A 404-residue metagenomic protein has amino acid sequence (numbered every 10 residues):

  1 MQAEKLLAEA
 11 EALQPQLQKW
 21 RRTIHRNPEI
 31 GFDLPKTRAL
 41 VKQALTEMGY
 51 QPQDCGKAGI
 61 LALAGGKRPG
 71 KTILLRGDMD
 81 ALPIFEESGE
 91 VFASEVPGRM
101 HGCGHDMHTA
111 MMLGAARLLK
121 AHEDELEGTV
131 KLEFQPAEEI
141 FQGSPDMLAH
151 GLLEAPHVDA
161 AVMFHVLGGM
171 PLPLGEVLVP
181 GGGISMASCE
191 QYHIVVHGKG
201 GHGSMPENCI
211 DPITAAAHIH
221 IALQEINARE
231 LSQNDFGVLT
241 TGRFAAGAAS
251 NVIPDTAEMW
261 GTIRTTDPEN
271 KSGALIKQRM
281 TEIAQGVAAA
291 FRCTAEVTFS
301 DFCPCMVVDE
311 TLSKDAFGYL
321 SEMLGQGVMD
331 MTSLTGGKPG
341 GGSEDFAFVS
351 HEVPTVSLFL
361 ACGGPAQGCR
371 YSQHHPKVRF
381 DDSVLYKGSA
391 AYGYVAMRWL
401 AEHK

Functional and structural regions predicted by a protein language model:
Q2, L13-W20, D33-A44, K71 (+17 more regions): General structural feature for long, well-ordered alpha-helical segments within catalytic domains of soluble enzymes
Q2-H101, D106, A110-L126: Acidic/His- and Gly-rich active-site-bordering loop/insert found across diverse amide/peptide-bond hydrolases
I24, L75, H105, L132 (+7 more regions): Divalent metal-coordination and catalytic microenvironments
E29, D78-D80, A137-E139, L167 (+1 more regions): Active-site beta-loop-alpha junctions enriched in small/polar residues
L74-R76, F85, Y192-I194, S357-G363: Non-cysteine beta-strand/loop elements that form the S-adenosyl-L-methionine
L82, S88-M100, D106-M107, L119 (+2 more regions): Histidine/acidic-residue-rich, glycine-tolerant segments that coordinate divalent metal ions
A217-K404: Metal-dependent amide/peptide-bond hydrolase catalytic core, centered on the "pita-bread" metallohydrolase fold
